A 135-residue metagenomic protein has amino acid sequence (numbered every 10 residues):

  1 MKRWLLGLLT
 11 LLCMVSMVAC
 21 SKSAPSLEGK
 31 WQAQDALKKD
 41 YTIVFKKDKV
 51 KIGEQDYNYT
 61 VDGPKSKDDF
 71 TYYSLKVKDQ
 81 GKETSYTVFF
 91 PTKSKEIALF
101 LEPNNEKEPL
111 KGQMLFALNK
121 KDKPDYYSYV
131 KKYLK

Functional and structural regions predicted by a protein language model:
M1-W4, L8-L9: Positively charged n-region of N-terminal signal peptides that target proteins for export
V15-A19: C-terminal motif of bacterial Sec signal peptides marking the signal peptidase cleavage site
S21-S23: Bacterial signal peptide processing site
P25-D40: Tryptophan-anchored aromatic micro-motifs
A36-T42, Q55-E108: Contiguous, well-ordered beta-strand patches that form the walls/edges of small beta-barrel/beta-sandwich domains
F45-E54: Short, flexible N-terminal segments of the mature chain
Y57-G63, P103-K135: Edge beta-strand at a domain terminus
